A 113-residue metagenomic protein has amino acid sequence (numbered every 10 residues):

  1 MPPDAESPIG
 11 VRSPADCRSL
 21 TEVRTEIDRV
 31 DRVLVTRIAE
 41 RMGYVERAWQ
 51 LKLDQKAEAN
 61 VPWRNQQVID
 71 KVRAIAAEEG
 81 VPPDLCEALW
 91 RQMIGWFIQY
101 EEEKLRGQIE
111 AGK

Functional and structural regions predicted by a protein language model:
M1-K113: Domain-level signature for soluble enzymes in the chorismate/prephenate branch of the shikimate pathway
